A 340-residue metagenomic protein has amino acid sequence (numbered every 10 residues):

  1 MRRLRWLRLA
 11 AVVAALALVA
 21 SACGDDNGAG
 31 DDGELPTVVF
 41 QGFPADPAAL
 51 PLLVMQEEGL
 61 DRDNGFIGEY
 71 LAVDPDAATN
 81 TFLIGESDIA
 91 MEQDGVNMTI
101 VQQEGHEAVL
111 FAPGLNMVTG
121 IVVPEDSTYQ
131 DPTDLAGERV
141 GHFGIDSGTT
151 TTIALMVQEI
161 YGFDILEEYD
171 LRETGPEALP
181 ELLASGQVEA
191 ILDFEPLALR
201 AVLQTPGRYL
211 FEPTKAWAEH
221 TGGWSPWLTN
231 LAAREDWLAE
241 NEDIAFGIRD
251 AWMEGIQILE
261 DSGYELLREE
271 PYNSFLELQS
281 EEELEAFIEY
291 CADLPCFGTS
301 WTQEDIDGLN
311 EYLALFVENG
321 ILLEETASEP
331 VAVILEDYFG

Functional and structural regions predicted by a protein language model:
M1-A10: Bacterial N-terminal signal peptides that target proteins for export
A17-A22: C-terminal motif of bacterial Sec signal peptides marking the signal peptidase cleavage site
G24-G33: Bacterial lipoprotein signal-peptidase II cleavage site
G33-E173, E189-E195, L210-F211: Short, glycine-/small- and polar/acidic-enriched structural segments that line small-molecule recognition paths
D63, T133, T214-W224, L294-I306: Short, solvent-exposed loop/beta-turn-alpha elements that line the ligand-binding surface or hinge of extracytoplasmic
V96, A178-E181, S185-N273: Pocket-lining segment of extracytoplasmic ligand-binding domains
L238-I321: Secondary-structure end/capping motifs
L309-G340: Conserved C-terminal helix/tail region of periplasmic/extracytoplasmic solute-binding proteins
